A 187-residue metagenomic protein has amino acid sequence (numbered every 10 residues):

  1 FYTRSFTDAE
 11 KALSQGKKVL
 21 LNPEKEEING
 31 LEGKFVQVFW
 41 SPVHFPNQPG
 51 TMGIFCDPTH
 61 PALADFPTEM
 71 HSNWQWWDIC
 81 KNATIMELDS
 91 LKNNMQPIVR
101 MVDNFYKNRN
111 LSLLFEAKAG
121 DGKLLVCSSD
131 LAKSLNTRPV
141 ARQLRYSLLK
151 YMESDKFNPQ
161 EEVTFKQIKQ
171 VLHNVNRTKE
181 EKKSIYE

Functional and structural regions predicted by a protein language model:
F1-V38: Short, well-ordered secondary-structure micro-motifs within conserved domains or adaptor modules
E10, N22, E116, L124 (+1 more regions): Functionally constrained cores in energy, signaling, and assembly domains
V19, S154-N158: A general structural signal for well-ordered secondary-structure junctions
K25-E32, S41-P139, F157-E187: Catalytic beta-strand/loop cores that center a nucleophilic Ser/Cys/Thr and support acyl-enzyme chemistry
V140-E153: Short amphipathic C-terminal alpha-helix that caps PH/PH-like domains
